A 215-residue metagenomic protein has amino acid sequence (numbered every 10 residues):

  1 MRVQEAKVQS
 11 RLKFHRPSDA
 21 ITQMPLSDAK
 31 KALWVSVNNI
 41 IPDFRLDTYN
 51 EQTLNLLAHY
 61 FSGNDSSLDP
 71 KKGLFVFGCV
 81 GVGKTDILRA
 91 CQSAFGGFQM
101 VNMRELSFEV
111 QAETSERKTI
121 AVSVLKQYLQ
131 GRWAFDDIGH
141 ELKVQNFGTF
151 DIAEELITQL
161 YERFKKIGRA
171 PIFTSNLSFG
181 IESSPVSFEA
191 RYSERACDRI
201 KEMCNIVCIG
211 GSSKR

Functional and structural regions predicted by a protein language model:
M1-P70, E202-N205, G211, R215: A short, basic N-terminal segment
G73: Walker A (P-loop) ATP-phosphate-binding motif of ABC ATPase nucleotide-binding domains
V76: Hydrophobic anchor at the beta1->P-loop junction of P-loop NTPases
G81-K84: Conserved glycine(s) of the Walker
I87, C91: Hydrophobic positions on the alpha1 helix immediately C-terminal to the Walker A/P-loop
A94: Active-site catalytic microenvironments for nucleophilic, acid-base chemistry
F98-I167: Conserved nucleotide-sensing/catalytic segment adjacent to the nucleotide-binding pocket in NTP-handling enzymes
H140-R215: Replace "adjacent to P-loop NTPase cores in ATP/GTP-dependent enzymes" with "adjacent to NTP-binding cores
